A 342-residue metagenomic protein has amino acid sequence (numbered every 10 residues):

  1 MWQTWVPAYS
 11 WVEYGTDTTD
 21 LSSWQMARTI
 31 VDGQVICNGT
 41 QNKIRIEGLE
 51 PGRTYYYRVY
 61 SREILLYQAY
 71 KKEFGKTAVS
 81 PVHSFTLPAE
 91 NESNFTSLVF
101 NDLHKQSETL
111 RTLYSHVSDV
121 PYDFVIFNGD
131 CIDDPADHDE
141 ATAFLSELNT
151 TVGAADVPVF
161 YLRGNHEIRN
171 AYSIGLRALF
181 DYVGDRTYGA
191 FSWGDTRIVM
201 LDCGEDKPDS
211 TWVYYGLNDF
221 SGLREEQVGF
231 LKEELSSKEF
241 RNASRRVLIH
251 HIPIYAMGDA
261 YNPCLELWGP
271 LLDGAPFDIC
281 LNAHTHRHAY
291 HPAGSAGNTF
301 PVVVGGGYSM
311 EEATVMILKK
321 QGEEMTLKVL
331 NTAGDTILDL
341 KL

Functional and structural regions predicted by a protein language model:
M1-V99, S118-D119, Q321-L342: Acidic, histidine-bearing metal-coordination/catalytic regions of metal-dependent phosphoesterases
P7, L103-Q106, C131-D134, N165-R169 (+6 more regions): Solvent-exposed loop/turn segments at secondary-structure junctions within structured extracellular/periplasmic domains
Y56-T86, D139-S236, L267-P276, A289-Y308 (+1 more regions): Extended active-site neighborhood of metal-dependent phosphoesterases/phosphodiesterases
S93-A171: Conserved, compact domain cores that house catalytic/ligand-binding motifs in diverse enzymes and effector modules
N94-F95, D123, Y188, D195-T196 (+1 more regions): Alpha/beta-hydrolase fold active-site loops
L98-N101, F124-D130, V157-N165, V247-H251 (+2 more regions): Active-site neighborhood of phospho(di)ester-bond hydrolases with catalytic His/Asp-centered motifs
I132, K238-M257: Short acidic, glycine-rich surface-loop motifs adjacent to enzyme active sites
D259-C264: Active-site His/acidic residue clusters
